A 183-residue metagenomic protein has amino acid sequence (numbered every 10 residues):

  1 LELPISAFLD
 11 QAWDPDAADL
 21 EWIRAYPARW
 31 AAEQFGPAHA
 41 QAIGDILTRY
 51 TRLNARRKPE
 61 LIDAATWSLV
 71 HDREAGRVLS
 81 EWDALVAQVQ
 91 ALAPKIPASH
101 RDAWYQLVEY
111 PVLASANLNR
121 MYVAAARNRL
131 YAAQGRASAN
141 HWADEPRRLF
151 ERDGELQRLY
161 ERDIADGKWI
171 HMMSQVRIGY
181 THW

Functional and structural regions predicted by a protein language model:
L1-W183: Substrate-binding groove of N-acetylhexosamine-processing glycoside hydrolases
